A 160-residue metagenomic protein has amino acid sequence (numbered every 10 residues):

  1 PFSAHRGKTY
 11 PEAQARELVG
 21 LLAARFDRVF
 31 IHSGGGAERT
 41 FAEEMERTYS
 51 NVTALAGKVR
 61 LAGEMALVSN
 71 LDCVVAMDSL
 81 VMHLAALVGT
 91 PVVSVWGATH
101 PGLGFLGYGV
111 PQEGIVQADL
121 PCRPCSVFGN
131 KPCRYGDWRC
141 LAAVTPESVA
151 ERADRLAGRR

Functional and structural regions predicted by a protein language model:
P1-R6: Conserved donor-binding/catalytic core segment of Leloir-type glycosyltransferases
G7, T40-A42, L103-G104: Short acidic/glycine-rich loop or secondary-structure boundary segments that cap or lie
T9-P11, W138: Short, solvent-exposed loop/turn segments at secondary-structure boundaries
P11-A98: Donor-binding and catalytic core of enzymes assembling or modifying cell-surface/extracellular glycoconjugates
E46-R47, A54-L55, A86-R159: Nucleotide-sugar donor-binding patch of glycosyltransferase catalytic domains
